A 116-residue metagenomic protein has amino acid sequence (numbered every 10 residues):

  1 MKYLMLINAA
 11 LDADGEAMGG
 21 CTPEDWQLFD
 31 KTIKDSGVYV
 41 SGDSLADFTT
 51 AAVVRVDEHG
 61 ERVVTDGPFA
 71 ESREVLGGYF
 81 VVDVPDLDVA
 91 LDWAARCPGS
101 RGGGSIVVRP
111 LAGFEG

Functional and structural regions predicted by a protein language model:
M1-G116: Conserved, structured core segments of small domains
